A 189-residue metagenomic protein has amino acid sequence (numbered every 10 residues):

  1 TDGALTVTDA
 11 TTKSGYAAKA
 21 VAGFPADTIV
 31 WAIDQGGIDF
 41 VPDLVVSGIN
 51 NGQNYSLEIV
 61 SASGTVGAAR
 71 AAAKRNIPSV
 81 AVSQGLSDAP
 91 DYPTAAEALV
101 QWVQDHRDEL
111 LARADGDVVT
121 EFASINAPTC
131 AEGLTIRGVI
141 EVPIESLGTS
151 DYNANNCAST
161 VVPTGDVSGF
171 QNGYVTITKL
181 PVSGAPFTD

Functional and structural regions predicted by a protein language model:
T1-T28: A cross-family phosphate/adenosyl-ligand binding-site feature
F24-A26, N50-Y55, G85-A89, T129-E132 (+1 more regions): Solvent-exposed loop/turn segments at secondary-structure junctions within structured extracellular/periplasmic domains
A32-I38, G67-P78: Alpha-helix C-terminal capping segments
D43-L44: Structural motif
S47-N50, V82-S83, I125-N126, T178: Short beta-strand segments
V60-G67: Charged helix-capping and loop-helix junction motifs
A73-A96: Glycine-rich phosphate/pyrophosphate-binding loops and their adjacent beta-strand/loop elements at enzyme active sites
P93-D189: Electrostatically charged, flexible surface regions
